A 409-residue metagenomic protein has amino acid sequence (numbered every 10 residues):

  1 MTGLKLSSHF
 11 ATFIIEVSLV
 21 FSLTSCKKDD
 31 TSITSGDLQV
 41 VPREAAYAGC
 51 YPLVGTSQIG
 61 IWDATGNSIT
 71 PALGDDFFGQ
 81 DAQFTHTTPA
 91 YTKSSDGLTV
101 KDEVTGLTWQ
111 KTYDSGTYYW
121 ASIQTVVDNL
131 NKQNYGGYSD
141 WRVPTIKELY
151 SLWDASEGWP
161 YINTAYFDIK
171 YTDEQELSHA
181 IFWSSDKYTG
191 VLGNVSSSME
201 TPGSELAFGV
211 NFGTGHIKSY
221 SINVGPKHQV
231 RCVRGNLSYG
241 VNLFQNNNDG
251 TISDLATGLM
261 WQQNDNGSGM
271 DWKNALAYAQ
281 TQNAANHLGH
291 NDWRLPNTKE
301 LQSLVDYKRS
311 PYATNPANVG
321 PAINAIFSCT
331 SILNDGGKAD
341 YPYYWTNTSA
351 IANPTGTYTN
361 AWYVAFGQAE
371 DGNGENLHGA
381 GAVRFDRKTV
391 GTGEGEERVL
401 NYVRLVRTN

Functional and structural regions predicted by a protein language model:
M1-I14: Bacterial N-terminal signal peptides that target proteins for export
I15-L19: Hydrophobic alpha-helical targeting segments used for export or membrane insertion
S22-S25: C-terminal motif of bacterial Sec signal peptides marking the signal peptidase cleavage site
K27-R142, I146-R294, K299-N409: Glycine-aromatic-enriched surface loops/turns that form tight recognition elements
